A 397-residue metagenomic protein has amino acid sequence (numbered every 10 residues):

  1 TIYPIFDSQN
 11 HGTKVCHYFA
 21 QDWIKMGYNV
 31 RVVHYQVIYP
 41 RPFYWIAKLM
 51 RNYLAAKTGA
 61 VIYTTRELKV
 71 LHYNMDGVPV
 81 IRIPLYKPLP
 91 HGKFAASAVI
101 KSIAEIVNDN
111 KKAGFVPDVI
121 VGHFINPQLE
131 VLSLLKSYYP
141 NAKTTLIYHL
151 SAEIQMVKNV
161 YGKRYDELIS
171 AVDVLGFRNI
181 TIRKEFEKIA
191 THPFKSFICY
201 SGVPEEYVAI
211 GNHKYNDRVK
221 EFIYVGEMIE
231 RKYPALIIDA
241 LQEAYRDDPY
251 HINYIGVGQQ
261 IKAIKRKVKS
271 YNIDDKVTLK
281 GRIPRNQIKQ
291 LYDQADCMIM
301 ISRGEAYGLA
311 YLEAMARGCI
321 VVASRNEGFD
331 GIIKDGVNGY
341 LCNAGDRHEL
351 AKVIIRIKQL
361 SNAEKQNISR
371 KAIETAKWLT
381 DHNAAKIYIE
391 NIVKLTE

Functional and structural regions predicted by a protein language model:
I5-F6, N126-Q128, A142-N159, V174: A short, histidine- and acid-enriched strand-loop-helix "catalytic/donor-clamping" loop that lines the nucleotide-sugar
G176, K214-K232, I238-L241, N253: Conserved donor-binding/catalytic core segment of Leloir-type glycosyltransferases
T181, G202: Carbohydrate-associated surface elements
K265-I283: Nucleotide-activated donor-binding/catalytic signature segment of Leloir-type glycosyltransferases, i.e., the conserved
R282-I283, Q290-A295: Short alpha-helical donor nucleotide-sugar binding micro-motif in glycosyltransferases
R303: Aromatic "clamp/platform" in nucleotide-sugar-dependent glycosyltransferases that forms part of the donor/acceptor
I320-A323, I333: Short hydrophobic beta-strand element within catalytic cores of glycosyltransferases and related nucleotide-activated
D335-G336, Y340-R347, R356-N362: Conserved acidic donor-binding segment of nucleotide-sugar-dependent glycosyltransferases
